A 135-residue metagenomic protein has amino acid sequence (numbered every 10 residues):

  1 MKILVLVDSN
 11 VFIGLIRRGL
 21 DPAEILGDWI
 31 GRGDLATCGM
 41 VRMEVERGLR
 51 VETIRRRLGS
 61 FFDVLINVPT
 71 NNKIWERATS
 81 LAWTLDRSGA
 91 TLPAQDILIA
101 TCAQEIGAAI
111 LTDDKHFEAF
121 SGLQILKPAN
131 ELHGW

Functional and structural regions predicted by a protein language model:
M1-T37, R47-S60, L132-W135: Short, well-structured N-terminal submotif of metal-dependent ribonuclease cores
K2-L4, I25, A100, Q104-W135: Acidic, PIN/NYN-like endoribonuclease modules and their adjacent C-terminal/linker elements
D8-S9, V41, D113: A secondary-structure boundary/capping signal
D8-S9, V45, A78, A103: Generic structural signal for small/hydrophobic residues in well-ordered secondary structure, especially within
F12, R42-V45, F117: A generic structural signal for short hydrophobic patches within well-formed alpha-helices
G14-I16, G48, A78, F120 (+1 more regions): Residues that scaffold the ATP/ADP-binding catalytic core of kinase and kinase-like folds
F61-D63, S121: Short, structured coil segments at secondary-structure junctions
I66-L111: Active-site neighborhoods of divalent-metal-dependent phosphate/nucleic-acid chemistry enzymes
